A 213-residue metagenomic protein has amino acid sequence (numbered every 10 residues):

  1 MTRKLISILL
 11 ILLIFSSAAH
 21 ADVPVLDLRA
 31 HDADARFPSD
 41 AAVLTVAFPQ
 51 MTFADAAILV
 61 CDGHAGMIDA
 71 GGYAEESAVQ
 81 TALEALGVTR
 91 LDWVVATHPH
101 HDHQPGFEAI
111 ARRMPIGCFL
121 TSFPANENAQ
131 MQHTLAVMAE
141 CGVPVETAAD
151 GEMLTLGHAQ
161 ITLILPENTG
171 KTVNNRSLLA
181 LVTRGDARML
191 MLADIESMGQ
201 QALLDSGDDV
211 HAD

Functional and structural regions predicted by a protein language model:
M1-K4, A18: C-terminal, non-catalytic extensions of nucleic-acid polymerases
R3-I11: Sec-dependent signal peptide recognition, specifically the positively charged N-region followed immediately by
L10-A18: Hydrophobic core
A19-D213: Non-globular, low-confidence helical/coil segments that flank catalytic cores
